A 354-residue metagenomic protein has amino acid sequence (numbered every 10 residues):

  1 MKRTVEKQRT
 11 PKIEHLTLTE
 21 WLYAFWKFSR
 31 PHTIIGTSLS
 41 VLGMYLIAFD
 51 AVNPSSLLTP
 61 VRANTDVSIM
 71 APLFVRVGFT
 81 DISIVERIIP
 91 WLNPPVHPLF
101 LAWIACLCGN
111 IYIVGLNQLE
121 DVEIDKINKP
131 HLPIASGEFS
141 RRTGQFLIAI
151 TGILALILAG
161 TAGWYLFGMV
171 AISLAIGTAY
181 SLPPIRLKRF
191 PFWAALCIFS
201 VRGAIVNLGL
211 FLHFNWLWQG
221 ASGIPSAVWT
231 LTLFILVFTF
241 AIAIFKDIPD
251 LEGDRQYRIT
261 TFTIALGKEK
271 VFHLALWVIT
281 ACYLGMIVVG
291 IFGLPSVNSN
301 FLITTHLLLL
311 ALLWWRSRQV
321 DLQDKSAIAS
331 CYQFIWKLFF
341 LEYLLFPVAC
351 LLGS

Functional and structural regions predicted by a protein language model:
M1-S354: Multi-pass alpha-helical membrane architecture of UbiA-family and related isoprenoid/lipid prenyltransferases
